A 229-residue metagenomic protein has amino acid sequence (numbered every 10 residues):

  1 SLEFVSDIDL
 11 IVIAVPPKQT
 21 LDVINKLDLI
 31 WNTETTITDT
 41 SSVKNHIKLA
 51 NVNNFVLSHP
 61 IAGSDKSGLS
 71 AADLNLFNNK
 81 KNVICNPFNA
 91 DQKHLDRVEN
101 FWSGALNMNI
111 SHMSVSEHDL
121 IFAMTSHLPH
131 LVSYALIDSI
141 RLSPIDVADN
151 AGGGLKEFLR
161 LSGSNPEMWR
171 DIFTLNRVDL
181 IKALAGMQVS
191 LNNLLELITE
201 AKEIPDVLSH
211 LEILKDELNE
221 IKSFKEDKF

Functional and structural regions predicted by a protein language model:
S1-I8: Short acidic low-complexity segments
I11-V12, T38: N-terminal Rossmann-like NAD(P) cofactor-binding module of classical short-chain dehydrogenase/reductase
A14-P16, S41, N86: Glycine-rich, N-terminal phosphate-binding loop of Rossmann-like dinucleotide-binding domains
L21-A71: Rossmann-like NAD(P)(H) cofactor-binding subdomain of soluble oxidoreductases
L74-L161: Internal alpha-helical scaffold of NAD(P)-dependent oxidoreductase catalytic cores
D146-K215: Interdomain hinge/lid region at the active-site interface of Rossmann-like NAD(P)-dependent oxidoreductases
N219-F229: Long, positively charged, glycine-interspersed low-complexity recognition regions
